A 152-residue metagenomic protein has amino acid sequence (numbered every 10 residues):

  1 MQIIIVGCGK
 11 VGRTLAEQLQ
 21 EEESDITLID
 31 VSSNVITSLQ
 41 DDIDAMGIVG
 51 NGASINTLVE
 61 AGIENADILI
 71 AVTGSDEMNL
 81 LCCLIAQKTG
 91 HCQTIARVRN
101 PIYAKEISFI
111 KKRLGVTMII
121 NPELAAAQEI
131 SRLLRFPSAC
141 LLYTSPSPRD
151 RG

Functional and structural regions predicted by a protein language model:
Q2-I5: Beta1/beta-strand and adjacent pyrophosphate-binding region of the FAD-binding site in flavoprotein oxidoreductases
C8-G9: Glycine-rich Rossmann-fold phosphate-binding loop(s) that bind the pyrophosphate of adenine dinucleotide cofactors
G12: N-terminal Rossmann-fold NAD(P) dinucleotide-binding loop
L19: Aromatic pocket-lining residues of Rossmann-like dinucleotide-binding sites
I26: Short beta-strand element of Class I
D30-V31: Conserved acidic E/D residue at the C-terminus of a beta-strand in Rossmann-like folds
I36-A139: Phosphate-bearing ligand-interacting subdomains that bind or position ATP/ADP/UDP/GDP/NAD(P) or nucleotide-linked
Y143-G152: Single conserved hydrophobic/aromatic residue that forms the stacking wall/gate of nucleotide- or nucleobase-binding
